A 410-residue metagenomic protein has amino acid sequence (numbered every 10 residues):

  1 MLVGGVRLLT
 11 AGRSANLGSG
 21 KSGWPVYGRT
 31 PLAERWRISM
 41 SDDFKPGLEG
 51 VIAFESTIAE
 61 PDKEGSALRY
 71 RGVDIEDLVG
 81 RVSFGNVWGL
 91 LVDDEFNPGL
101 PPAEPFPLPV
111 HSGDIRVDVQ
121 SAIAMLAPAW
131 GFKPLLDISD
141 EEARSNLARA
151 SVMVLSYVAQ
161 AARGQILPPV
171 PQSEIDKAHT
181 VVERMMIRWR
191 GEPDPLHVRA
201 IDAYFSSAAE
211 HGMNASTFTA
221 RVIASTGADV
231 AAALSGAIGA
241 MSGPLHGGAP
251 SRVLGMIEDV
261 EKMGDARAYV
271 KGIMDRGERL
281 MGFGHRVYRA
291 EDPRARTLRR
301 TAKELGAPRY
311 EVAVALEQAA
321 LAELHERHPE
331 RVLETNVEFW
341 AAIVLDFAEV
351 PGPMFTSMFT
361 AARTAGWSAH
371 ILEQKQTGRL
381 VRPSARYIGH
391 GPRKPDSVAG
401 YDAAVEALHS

Functional and structural regions predicted by a protein language model:
M1-S39: N-terminal amphipathic/basic-hydrophobic helices that include classical n-h-c signal peptides and signal-anchor
P31-S410: Hydrophobic alpha-helical bundle cores within soluble ligand-binding/oligomerization subdomains
